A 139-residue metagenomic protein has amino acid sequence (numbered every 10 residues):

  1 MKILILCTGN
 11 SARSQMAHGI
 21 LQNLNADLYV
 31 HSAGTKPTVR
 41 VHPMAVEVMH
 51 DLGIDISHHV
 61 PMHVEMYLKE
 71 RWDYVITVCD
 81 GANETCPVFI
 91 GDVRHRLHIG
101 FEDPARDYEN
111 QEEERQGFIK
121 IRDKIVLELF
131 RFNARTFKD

Functional and structural regions predicted by a protein language model:
M1-M66: Conserved active-site segments centered on acidic
S11, D80-N83: Short glycine-rich anion-binding loops that position phosphate/pyrophosphate groups of nucleotides and phosphorylated
T38, P61-V64, N83, H98 (+1 more regions): Generic secondary-structure boundary/loop-capping signal
I56, A82-T85: Glycine-rich nucleotide phosphate-binding loop and flanking beta-alpha elements of Rossmann-like dinucleotide-binding
K69-R71: Alpha-helix C-terminal capping/helix-to-coil transition sites in glycosyltransferase folds
Y74: Short, Asp-centered acidic motifs that coordinate Mg2+ and/or phosphate in catalytic or ligand-binding sites
T77-V78, H98: Redox-cofactor binding/interface segments in oxidoreductases and associated redox assembly factors
T85-D139: Phosphate-binding/catalytic loops
